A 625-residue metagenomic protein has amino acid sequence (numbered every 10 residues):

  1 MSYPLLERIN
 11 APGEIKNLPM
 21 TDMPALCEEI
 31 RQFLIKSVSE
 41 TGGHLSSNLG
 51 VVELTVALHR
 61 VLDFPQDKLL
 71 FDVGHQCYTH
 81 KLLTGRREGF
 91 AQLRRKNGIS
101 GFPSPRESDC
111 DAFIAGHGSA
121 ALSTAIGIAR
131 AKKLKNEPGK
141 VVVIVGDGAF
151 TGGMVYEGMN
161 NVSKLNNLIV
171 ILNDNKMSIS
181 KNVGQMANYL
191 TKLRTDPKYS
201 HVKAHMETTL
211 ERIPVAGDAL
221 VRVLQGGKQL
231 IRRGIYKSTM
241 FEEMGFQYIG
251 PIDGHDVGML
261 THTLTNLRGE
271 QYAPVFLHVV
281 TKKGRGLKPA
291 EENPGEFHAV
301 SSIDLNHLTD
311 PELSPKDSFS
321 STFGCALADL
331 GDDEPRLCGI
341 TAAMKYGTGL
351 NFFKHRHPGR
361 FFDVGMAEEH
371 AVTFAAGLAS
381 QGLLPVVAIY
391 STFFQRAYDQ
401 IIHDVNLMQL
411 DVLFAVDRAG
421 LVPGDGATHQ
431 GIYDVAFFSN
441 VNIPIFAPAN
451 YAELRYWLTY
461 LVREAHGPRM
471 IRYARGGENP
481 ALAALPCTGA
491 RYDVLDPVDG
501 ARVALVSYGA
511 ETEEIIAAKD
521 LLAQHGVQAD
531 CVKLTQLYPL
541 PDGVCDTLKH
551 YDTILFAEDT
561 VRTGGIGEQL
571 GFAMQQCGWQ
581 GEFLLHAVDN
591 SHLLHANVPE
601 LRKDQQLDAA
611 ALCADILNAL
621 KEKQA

Functional and structural regions predicted by a protein language model:
S2-L83, F246-Y248, D253-V257, H278-T281: N-terminal amphipathic, basic-rich helices that act as targeting or association modules
H44-N166, R336-L337, T341-A342, L350-N351: Cofactor-binding active-site loop characterized by glycine-rich and histidine/acidic residues
K68, K282-Q395, Q400-L410, Y492 (+2 more regions): Non-catalytic terminal/interface segments that mediate subunit docking, oligomerization, and allosteric communication
K176-F323: Long, well-ordered, tryptophan-enriched scaffold segments
L220-P289, D411-V416, V435-A484, T553 (+1 more regions): Structural signature of the thiamine diphosphate
H262-L267, H298, S318-D333, G349-H355 (+3 more regions): Glycine-/acidic-rich phosphate or pyrophosphate-binding loops and their flanking alpha/beta elements
I303-L305, D310-L313, P423-D425, Q430 (+3 more regions): Peripheral docking tails and interdomain loops at the edges of cofactor- or intermediate-handling domains
D363, K519-D520, H525-L548: Generic long, charged, amphipathic alpha-helical segments
